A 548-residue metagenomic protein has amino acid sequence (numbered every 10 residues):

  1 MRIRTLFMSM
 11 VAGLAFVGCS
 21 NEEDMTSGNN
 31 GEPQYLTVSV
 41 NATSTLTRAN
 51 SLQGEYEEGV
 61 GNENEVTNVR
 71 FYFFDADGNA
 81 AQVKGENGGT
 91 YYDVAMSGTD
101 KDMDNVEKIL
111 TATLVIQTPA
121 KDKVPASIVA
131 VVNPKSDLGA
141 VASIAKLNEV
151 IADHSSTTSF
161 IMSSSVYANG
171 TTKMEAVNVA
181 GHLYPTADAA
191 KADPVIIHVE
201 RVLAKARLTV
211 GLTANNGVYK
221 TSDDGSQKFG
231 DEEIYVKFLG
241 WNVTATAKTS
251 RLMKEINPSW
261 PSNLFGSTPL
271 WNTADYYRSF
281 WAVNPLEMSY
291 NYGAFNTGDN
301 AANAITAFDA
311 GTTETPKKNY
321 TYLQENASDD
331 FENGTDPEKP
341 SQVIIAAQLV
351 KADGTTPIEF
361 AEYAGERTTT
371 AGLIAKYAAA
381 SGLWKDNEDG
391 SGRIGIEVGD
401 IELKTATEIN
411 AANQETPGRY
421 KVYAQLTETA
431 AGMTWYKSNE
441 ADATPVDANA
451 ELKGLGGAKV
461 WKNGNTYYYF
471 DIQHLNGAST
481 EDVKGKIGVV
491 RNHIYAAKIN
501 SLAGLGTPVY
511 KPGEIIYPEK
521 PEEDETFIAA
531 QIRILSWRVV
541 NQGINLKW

Functional and structural regions predicted by a protein language model:
M1-T5: Positively charged n-region of N-terminal signal peptides that target proteins for export
F7-M10: Sec-dependent N-terminal signal peptides
A15-G18: C-terminal motif of bacterial Sec signal peptides marking the signal peptidase cleavage site
S20-E23: Bacterial signal peptide processing site
M25-N50, E200-G211: A short, Gly/Thr-enriched small/hydrophobic beta-strand-prone motif that recurs across taxa
Y56-V141, T209, T213-R491, Q542-W548: Tryptophan-paired
A95-D100, D137-P194: Structured interaction patches on ligand/partner-binding surfaces of diverse proteins
K486-A496, A503, T507-W548: C-terminal functional modules
